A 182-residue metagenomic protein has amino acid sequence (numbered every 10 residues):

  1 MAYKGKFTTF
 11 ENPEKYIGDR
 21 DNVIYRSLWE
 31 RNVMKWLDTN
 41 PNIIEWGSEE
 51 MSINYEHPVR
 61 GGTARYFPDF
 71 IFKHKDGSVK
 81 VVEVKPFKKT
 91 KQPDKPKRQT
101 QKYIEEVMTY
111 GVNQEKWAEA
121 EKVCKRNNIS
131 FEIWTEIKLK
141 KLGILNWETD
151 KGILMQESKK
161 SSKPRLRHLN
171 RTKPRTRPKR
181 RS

Functional and structural regions predicted by a protein language model:
M1-S182: Electrostatic, structured charged patches in enzyme active sites and in nucleic-acid/phosphate-binding
